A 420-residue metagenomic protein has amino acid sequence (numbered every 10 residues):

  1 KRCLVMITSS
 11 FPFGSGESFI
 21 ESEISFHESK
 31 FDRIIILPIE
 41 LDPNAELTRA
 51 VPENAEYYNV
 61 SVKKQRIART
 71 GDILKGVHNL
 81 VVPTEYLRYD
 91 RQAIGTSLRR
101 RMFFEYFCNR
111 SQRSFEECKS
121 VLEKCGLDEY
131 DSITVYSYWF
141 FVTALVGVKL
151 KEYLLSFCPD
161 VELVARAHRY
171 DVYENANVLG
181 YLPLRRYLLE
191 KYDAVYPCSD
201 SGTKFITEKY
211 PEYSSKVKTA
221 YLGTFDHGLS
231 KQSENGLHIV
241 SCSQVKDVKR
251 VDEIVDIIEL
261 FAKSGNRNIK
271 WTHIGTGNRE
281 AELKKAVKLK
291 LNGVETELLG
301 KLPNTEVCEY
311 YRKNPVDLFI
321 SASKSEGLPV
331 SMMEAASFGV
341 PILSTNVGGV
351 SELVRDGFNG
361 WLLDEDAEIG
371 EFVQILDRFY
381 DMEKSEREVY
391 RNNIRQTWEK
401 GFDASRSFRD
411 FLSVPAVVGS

Functional and structural regions predicted by a protein language model:
V5, Y196, T224, G228-K249 (+2 more regions): Conserved donor-binding/catalytic core segment of Leloir-type glycosyltransferases
S18, S22, L237, Q244-L260 (+2 more regions): A conserved mid-protein helix/loop that constitutes part of the nucleotide-sugar donor-binding site
Y58-N59, A165, R186-L229: Donor nucleotide-sugar binding/catalytic pocket of nucleotide-sugar-dependent glycosyltransferases
V248, S351-R378: Change "using UDP/GDP/dTDP sugars" to "using nucleotide sugars
K284-Y310: Nucleotide-activated donor-binding/catalytic signature segment of Leloir-type glycosyltransferases, i.e., the conserved
L318, P341-S344, V354: Short hydrophobic beta-strand element within catalytic cores of glycosyltransferases and related nucleotide-activated
K324: Aromatic "clamp/platform" in nucleotide-sugar-dependent glycosyltransferases that forms part of the donor/acceptor
R378, S385-A404, D410-S413: A short, well-ordered alpha-helix in the C-terminal region of glycosyltransferases
